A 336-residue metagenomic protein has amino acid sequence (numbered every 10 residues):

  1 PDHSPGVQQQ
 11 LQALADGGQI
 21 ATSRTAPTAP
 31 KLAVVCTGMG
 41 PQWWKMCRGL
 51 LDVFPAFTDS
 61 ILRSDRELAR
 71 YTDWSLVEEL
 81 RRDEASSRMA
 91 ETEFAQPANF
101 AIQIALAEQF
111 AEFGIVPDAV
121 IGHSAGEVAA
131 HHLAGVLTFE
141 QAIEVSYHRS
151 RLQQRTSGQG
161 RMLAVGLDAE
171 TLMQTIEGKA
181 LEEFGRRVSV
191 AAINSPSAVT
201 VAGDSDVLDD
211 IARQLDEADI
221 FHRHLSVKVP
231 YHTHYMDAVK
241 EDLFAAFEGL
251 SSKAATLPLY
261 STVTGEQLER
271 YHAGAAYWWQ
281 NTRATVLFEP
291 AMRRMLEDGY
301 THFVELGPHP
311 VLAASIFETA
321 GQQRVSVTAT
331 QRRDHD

Functional and structural regions predicted by a protein language model:
P1, P5, R332-D336: Short, intrinsically disordered, charge-balanced linker/junction segments flanking boundaries in proteins
Q10, Q19, D59, E79-L306 (+1 more regions): Acyltransferase
A15: Extended, charge-enriched "interface" segments that sit outside catalytic cores
T28-D59, R63-S64: Short, surface-exposed "cap/lid" segments of acyl-processing enzymes
W44-M46, I211, A313-I316: Short glycine-/acidic-enriched loop or helix-start segments at secondary-structure transitions that form or flank
R48-P55, A134-E144, E241, F317-R324: A glycine- and small-aliphatic-rich helix-loop capping segment at beta-alpha/alpha-beta transitions that lines
D65, K228, A329-H335: Short, acidic/turn-prone active-site loops that include or flank metal/cofactor- and phosphate-binding residues
L312-R332: Short acidic, glycine/proline-enriched helix-loop-strand junctions
